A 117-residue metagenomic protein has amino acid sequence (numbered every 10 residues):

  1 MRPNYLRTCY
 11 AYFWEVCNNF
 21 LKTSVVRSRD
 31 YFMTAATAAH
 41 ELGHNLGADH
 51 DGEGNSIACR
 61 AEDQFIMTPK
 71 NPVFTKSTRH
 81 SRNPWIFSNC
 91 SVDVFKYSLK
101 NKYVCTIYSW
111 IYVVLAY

Functional and structural regions predicted by a protein language model:
M1-E41, N45-Y117: Extracellular (secreted or membrane-anchored) zinc-dependent metallopeptidases, primarily metzincins but also closely
